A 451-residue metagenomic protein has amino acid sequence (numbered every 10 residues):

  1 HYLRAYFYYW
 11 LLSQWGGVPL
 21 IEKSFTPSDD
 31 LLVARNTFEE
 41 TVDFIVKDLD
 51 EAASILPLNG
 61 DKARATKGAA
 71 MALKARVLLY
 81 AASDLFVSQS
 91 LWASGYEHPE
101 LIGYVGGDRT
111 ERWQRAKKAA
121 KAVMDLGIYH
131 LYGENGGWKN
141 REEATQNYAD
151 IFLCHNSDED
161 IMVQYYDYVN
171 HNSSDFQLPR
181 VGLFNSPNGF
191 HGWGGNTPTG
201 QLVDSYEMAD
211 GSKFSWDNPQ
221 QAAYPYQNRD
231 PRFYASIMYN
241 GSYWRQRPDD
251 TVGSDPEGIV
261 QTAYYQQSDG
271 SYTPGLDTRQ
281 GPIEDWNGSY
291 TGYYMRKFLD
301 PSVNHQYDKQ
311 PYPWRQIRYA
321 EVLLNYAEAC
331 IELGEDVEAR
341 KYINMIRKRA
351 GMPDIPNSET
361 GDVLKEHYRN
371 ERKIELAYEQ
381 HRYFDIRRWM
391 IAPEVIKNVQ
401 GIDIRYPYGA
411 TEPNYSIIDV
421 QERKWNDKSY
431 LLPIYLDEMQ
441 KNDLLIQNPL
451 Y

Functional and structural regions predicted by a protein language model:
H1-G68, L78-D108, G288, G292-I317 (+6 more regions): Aromatic-anchored glycine-rich loop motif in surface-exposed flexible loops
V18, D50, K67-G68, L78-T273 (+1 more regions): An aromatic- and glycine-enriched ligand-binding surface/loop that stacks and positions planar moieties
F44, D125, G137-M208, Q306-Q316 (+3 more regions): Long, intrinsically disordered, low-complexity segments
G60-K62, A144, P225, E321 (+1 more regions): Short, glycine/acidic-rich beta->alpha junctions
A72: Conserved catalytic or metal-liganding residues and their short signature motifs at active sites of enzymes
A223-I346: C-terminal substrate/ligand-recognition segments
